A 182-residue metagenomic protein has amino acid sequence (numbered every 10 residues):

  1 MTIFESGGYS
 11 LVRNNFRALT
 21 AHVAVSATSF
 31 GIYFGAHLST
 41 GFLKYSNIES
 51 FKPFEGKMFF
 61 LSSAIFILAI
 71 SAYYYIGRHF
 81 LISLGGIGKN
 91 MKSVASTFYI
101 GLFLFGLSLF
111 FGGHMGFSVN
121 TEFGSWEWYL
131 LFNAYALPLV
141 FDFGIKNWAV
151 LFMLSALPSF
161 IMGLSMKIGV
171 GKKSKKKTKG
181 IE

Functional and structural regions predicted by a protein language model:
M1-I70: Transmembrane alpha-helical insertion/packing segments
V12-V23, G86-F98: Interfacial transmembrane-helix boundary/kink motif in multi-pass membrane proteins
A27-Y33, V94-N120: Hydrophobic alpha-helical membrane-insertion segments
L38-S46, S83, I87, L109-N120: Membrane-helix exit/juxtamembrane interface segments
S62-K89: Canonical alpha-helical transmembrane segments
A64, L131-F160: Hydrophobic alpha-helical transmembrane segments
G77-L84, W148-E182: Cytosolic juxtamembrane helix at the C-terminal end of the final transmembrane segment
F111-Y135: Juxtamembrane non-transmembrane "cap" segments at the membrane-aqueous interface of multi-pass membrane proteins
